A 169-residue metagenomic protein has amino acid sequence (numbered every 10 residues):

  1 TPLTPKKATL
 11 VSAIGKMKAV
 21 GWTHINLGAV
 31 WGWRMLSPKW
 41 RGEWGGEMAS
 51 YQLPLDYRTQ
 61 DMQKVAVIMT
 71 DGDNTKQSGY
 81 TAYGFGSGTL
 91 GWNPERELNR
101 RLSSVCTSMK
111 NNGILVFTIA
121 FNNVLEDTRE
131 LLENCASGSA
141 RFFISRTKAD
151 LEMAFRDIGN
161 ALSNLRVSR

Functional and structural regions predicted by a protein language model:
T1-R169: P/S/T/G-enriched low-complexity
